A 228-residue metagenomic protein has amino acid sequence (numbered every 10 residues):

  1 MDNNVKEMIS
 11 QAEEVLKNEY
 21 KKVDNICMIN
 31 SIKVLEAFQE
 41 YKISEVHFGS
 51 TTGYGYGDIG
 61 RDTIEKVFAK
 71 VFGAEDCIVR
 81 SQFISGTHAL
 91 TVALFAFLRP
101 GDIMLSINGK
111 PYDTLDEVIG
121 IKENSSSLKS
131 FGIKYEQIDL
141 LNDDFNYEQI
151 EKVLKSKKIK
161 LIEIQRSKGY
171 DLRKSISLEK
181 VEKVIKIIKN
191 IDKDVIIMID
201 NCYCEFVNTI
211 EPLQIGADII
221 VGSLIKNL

Functional and structural regions predicted by a protein language model:
D2-A12, K17, V34-E40, S44-H47 (+2 more regions): Conserved PLP-enzyme active-site core in the AAT-like
A12-A74: Glycine-rich phosphate-binding segment of PLP-dependent enzymes
C27, C77, C202-C204: Generic recognition of cysteine residues
K66-F95: Glycine-rich, N-terminal phosphate-binding loop and its surrounding beta-alpha-beta segment
